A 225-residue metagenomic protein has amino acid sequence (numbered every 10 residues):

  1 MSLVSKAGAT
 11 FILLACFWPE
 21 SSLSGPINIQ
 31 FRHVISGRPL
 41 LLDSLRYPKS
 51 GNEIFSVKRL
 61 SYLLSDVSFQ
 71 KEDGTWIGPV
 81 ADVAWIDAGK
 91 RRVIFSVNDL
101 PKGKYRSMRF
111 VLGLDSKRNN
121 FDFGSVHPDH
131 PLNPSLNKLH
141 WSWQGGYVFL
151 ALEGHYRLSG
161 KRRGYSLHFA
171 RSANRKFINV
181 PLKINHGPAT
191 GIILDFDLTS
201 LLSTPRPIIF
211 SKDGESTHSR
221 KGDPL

Functional and structural regions predicted by a protein language model:
M1-A9: Bacterial N-terminal signal peptides that target proteins for export
T10-I12, S21-S22: Cleavable N-terminal signal peptides
F17-P19: N-terminal signal peptide c-region/cleavage motif recognized by signal peptidases
L23-L225: A short, solvent-exposed, low-complexity linear motif enriched for acidic/polar residues with Pro/Gly/Ser/Thr
